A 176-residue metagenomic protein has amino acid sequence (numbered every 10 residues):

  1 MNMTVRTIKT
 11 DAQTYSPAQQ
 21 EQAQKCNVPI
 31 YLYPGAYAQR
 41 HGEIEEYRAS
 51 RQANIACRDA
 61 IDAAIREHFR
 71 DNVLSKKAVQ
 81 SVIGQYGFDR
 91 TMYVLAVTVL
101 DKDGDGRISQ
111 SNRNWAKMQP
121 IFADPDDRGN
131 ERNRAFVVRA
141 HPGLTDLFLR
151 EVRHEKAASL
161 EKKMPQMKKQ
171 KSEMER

Functional and structural regions predicted by a protein language model:
M1-E175: Gram-negative host-targeted secretion-system effectors, predominantly Type III and Type IV, recognized via long
